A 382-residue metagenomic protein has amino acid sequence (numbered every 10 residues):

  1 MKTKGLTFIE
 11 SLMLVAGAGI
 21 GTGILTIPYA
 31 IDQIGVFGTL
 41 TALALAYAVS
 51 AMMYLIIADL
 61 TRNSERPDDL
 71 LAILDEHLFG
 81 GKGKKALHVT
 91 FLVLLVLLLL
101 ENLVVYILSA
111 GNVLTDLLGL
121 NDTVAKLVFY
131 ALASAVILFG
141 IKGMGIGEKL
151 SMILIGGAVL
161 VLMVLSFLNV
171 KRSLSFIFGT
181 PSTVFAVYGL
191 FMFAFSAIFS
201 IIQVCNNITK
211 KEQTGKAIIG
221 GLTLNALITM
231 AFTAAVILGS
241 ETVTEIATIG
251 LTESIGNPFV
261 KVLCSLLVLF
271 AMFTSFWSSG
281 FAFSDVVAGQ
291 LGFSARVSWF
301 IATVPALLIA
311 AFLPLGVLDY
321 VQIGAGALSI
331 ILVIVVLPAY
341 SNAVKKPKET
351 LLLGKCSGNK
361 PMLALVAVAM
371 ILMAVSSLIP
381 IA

Functional and structural regions predicted by a protein language model:
M1-K2, T7, L120-F129, G140-K142 (+1 more regions): Helix-loop-helix junctions that connect adjacent transmembrane segments in multi-pass membrane transporters
M1-Y29, I34, A51-L55, R66 (+2 more regions): Membrane-interface "cap" regions at the ends of multi-pass membrane proteins
K2-T3, G35-T39, D59-E101, T115-D122 (+4 more regions): Transmembrane-helix boundary/entry motifs in multi-pass membrane transporters
T3, T7-F8, T123-V128, G220-A247 (+3 more regions): Loop-to-transmembrane helix boundary motifs in multi-pass membrane proteins
E10-G19, V89-V96, T115-G140, I155-M163 (+3 more regions): Transmembrane alpha-helical segments of multi-pass small-molecule transport proteins
A72-K82, Y106-L127, N207-K211, K216-L227 (+1 more regions): Helix-loop-helix connectors at the membrane interface of multi-pass transporters/channels
V105, S109-D116, A131-S151, N207 (+1 more regions): Membrane-water interface regions at transmembrane-helix termini and the short interhelical loops of multi-pass membrane
A158-L165, F270-S279, W299-P305, G324-T350 (+1 more regions): Hydrophobic alpha-helical segments of multi-pass membrane transport proteins
